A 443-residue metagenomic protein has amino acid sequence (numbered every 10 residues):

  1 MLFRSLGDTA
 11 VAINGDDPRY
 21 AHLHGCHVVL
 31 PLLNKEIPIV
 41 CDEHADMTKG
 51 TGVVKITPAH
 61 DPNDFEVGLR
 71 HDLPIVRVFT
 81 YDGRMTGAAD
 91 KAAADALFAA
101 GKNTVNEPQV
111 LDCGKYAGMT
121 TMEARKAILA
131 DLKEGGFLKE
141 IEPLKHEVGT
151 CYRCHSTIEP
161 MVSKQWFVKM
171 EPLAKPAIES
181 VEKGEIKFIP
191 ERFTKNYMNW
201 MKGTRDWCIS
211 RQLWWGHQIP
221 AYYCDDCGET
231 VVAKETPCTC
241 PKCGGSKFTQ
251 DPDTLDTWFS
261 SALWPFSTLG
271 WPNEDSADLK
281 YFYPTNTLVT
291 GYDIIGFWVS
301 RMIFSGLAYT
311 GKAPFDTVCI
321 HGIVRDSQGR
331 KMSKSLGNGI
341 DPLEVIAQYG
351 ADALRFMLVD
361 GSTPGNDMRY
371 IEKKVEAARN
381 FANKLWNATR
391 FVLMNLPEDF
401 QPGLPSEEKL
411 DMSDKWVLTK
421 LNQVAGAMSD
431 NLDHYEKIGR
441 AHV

Functional and structural regions predicted by a protein language model:
L2, A441-H442: Short, small-residue-biased leader/transition segments that mark boundaries at the very start of proteins
F3-A12, T57-D95, T121, R125 (+9 more regions): N-terminal, positively charged nucleic-acid-binding surface of large information/translation enzymes
F3-D82, A88, A92, P176-S210 (+2 more regions): NTP-handling and nucleic-acid-processing catalytic cores
Y20-G25, N34, A92-R125: A glycine-biased structural micro-motif
C41, D90, V162, L336-G337: Short clusters of small/polar residues that mark proteolytic maturation junctions
V54-H60, V76-R77, G83, K183-I186 (+3 more regions): Conserved active-site neighborhood of enzyme catalytic/cofactor-binding cores
A88-K91, P108-G118, N338-L343, D367-K374: Short beta-alpha connecting loops at secondary-structure transitions that line or flank enzyme active sites
M428, L432-G439: Short helix-adjacent coil turns
